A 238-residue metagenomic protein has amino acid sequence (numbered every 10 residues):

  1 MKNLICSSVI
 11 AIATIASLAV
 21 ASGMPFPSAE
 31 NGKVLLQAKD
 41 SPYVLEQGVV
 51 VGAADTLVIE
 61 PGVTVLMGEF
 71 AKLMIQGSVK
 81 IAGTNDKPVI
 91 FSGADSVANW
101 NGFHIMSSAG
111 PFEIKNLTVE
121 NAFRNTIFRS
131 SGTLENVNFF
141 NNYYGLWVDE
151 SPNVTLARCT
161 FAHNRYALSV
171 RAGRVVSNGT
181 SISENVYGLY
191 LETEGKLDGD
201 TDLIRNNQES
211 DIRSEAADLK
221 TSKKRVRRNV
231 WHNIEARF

Functional and structural regions predicted by a protein language model:
M1-I5: Positively charged n-region of N-terminal signal peptides that target proteins for export
C6-S7, R228: Short amphipathic alpha-helical "recognition" segments used for binding
S7-S17: Bacterial N-terminal signal peptides
A21-F238: Beta-strand/loop edge motif enriched in small/polar residues
